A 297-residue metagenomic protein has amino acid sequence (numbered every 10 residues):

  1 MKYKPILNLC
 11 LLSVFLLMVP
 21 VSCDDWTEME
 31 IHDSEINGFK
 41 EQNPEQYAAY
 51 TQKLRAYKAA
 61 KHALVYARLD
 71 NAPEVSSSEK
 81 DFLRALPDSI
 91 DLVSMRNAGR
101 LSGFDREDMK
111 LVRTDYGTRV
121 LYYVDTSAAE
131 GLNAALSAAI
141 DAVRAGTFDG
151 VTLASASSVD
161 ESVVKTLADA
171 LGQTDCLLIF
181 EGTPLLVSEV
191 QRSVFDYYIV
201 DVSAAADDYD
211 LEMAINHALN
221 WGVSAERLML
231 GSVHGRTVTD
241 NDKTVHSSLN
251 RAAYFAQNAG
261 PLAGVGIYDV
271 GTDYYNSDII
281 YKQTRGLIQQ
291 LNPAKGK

Functional and structural regions predicted by a protein language model:
M1-I6, S13-A60: Bacterial Sec-dependent N-terminal signal peptides
L11-L12, D81: Generic detector of short alpha-helix boundary/capping microenvironments and adjacent low-complexity segments
A59-R251, G260-L262, G266, G271 (+2 more regions): Chitinase-like catalytic core of GlcNAc-active glycosidases
I288, N292: Conserved phosphate-interacting/catalytic interface
